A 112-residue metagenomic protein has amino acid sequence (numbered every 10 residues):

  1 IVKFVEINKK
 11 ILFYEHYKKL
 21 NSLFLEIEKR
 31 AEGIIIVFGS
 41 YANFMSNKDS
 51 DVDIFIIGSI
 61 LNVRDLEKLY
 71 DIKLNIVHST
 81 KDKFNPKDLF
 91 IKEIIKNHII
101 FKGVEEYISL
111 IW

Functional and structural regions predicted by a protein language model:
I1-G33, A42-D49, I57-W112: Catalytic core of pol beta-like nucleotidyltransferases
F38-S40: Glycine-rich beta-strand-to-loop/alpha-helix junction loops that act as flexible
